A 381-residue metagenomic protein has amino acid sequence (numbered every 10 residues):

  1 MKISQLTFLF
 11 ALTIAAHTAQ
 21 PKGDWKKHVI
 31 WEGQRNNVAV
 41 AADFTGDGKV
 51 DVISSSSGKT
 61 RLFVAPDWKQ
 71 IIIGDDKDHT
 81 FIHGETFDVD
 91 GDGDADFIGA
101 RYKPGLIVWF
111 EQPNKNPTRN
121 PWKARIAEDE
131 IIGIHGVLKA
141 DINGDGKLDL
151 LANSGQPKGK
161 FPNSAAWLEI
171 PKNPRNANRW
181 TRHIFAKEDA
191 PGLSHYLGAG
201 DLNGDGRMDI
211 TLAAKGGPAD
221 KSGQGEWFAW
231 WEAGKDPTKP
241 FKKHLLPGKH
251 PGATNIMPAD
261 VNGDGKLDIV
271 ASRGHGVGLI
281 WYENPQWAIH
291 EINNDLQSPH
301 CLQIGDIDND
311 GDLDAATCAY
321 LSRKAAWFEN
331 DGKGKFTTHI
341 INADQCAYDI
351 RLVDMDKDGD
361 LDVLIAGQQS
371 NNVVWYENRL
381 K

Functional and structural regions predicted by a protein language model:
K2-L9: Sec-dependent signal peptide recognition, specifically the positively charged N-region followed immediately by
L9-A19: Hydrophobic h-region of N-terminal signal peptides that target proteins for export in Gram-negative bacteria
H17-K381: Beta-propeller-forming repeat regions
